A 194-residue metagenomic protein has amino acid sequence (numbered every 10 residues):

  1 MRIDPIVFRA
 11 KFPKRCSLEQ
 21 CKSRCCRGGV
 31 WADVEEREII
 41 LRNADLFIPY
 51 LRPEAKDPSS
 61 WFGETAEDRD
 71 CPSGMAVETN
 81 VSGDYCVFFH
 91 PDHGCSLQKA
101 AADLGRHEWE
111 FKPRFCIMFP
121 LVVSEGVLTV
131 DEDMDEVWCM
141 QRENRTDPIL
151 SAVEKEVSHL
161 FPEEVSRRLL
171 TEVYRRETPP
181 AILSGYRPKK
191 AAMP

Functional and structural regions predicted by a protein language model:
M1-P194: Short loop/turn segments that flank or connect secondary-structure elements
